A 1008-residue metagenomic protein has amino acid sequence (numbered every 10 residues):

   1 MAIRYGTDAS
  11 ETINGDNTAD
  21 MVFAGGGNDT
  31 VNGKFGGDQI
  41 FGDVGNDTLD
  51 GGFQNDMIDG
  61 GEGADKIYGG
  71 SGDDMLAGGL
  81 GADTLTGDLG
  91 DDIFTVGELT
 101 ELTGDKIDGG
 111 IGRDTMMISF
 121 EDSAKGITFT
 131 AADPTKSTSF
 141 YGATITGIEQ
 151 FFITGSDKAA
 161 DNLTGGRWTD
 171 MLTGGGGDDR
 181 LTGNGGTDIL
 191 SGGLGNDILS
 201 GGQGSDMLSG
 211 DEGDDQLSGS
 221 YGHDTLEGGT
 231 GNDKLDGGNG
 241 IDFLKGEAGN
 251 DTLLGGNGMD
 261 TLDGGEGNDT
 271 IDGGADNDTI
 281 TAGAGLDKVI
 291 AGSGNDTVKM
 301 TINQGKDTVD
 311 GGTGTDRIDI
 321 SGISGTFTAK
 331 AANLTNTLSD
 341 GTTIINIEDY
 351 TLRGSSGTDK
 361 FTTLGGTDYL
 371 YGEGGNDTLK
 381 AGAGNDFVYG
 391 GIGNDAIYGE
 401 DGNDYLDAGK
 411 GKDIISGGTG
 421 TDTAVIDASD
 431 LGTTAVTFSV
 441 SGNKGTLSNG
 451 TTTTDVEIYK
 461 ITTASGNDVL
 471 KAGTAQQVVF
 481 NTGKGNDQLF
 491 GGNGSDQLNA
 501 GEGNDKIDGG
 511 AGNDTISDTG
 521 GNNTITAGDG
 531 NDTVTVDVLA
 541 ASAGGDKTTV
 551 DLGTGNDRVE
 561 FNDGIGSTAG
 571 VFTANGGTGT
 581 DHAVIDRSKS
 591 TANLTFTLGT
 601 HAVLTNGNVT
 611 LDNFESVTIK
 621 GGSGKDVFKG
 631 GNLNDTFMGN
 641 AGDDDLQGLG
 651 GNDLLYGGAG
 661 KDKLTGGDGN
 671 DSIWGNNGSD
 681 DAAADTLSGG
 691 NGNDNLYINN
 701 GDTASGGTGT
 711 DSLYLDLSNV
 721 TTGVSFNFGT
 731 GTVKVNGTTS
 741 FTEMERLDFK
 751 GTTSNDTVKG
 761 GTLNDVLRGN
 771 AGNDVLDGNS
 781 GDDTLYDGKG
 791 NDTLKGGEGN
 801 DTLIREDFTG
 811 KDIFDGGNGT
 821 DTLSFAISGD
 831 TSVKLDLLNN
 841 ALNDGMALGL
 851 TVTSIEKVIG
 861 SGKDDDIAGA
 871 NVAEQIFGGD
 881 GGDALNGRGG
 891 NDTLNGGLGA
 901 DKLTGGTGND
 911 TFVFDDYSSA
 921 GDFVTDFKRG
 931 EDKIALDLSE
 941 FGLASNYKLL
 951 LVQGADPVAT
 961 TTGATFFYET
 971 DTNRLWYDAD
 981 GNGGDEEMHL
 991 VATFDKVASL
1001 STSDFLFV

Functional and structural regions predicted by a protein language model:
M1, T7, T12, D16 (+3 more regions): Solvent-exposed adhesion/ligand-recognition segments of exported proteins
M1-A2, A143-F152, D161, I344-T351 (+9 more regions): Low-complexity acidic/polar repeat-biased segments
Y5-G6, G15, A24, G33 (+79 more regions): Glycine-centered beta-turn/loop sites at beta-strand termini
S10, A19, N28, G37 (+68 more regions): Consensus positions within tandem repeat domains that build extended binding/scaffold surfaces
N17-D20, G36, G147-F151, R167-D170 (+21 more regions): Short "repeat-start/strand-capping" segments in structured domains, especially the N-termini of parallel beta-helix
A24, I107, I148, V309 (+15 more regions): Extracellular/surface recognition and adhesion modules
V96-G97, S123-G142, T328-T342, S429-T451 (+5 more regions): Acidic/polar low-complexity surface segments
D122-G126, P134, S139, I323-T328 (+12 more regions): Acidic glycine/aspartate-rich repeat arrays in secreted/surface proteins
